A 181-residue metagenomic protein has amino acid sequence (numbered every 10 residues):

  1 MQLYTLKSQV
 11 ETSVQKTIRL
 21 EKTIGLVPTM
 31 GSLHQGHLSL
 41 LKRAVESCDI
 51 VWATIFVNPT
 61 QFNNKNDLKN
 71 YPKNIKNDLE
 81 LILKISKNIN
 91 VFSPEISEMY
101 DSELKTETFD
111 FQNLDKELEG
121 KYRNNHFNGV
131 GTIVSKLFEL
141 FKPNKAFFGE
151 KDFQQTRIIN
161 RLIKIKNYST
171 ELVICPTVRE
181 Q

Functional and structural regions predicted by a protein language model:
M1-Q181: Nucleotidyltransferase catalytic core that binds NTPs
